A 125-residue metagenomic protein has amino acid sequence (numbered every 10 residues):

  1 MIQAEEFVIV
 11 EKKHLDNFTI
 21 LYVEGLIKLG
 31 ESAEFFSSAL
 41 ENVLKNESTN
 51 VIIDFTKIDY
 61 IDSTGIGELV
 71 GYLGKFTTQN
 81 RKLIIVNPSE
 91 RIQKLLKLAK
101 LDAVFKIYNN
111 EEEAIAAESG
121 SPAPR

Functional and structural regions predicted by a protein language model:
A4-S38: STAS-typified acidic loop motif
K13, V86, Y108: General small-molecule cofactor/ligand-binding pocket signal
G25, S89, E111: Short, flexible active-site-adjacent loop segments at beta-strand->alpha-helix junctions, enriched in small/polar
K28-F105: Amphipathic alpha-helical interaction surfaces in cytosolic regulatory modules
K106-N110, A114: Short acidic-hydrophobic, aromatic-tinged amphipathic segments that line or gate anion-handling sites
S119-R125: Short acidic DE-rich linear segments
